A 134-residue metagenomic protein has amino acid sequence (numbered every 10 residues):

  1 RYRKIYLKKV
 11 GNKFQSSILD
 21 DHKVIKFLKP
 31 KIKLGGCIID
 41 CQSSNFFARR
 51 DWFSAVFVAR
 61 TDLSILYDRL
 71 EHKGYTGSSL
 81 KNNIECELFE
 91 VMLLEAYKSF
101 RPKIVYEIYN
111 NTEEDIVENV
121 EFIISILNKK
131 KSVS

Functional and structural regions predicted by a protein language model:
R1-A48: ATP-dependent small-molecule kinase phosphotransfer cores that center on conserved nucleotide phosphate-binding segments
D20, V24-L28, I32, A96 (+1 more regions): Generic hydrophobic alpha-helical segments
G35-G36, S54, V105: Conserved acidic residues
Q42-N45, D62-S64, E113: Short glycine-rich anion-binding loops that position phosphate/pyrophosphate groups of nucleotides and phosphorylated
F47-R50, L93: Conserved ATPase-coupling elements of RecA-like P-loop NTPase cores
D51-V56, T112-E114: Short, electropositive alpha-helical surface patch
V56, R60-K103: A glycine- and Lys/Arg-enriched "phosphate-lid" helix/loop adjacent to the NTP-binding pocket of small-molecule kinases
H72, Y97-S134: NTP-dependent small-molecule kinase module
